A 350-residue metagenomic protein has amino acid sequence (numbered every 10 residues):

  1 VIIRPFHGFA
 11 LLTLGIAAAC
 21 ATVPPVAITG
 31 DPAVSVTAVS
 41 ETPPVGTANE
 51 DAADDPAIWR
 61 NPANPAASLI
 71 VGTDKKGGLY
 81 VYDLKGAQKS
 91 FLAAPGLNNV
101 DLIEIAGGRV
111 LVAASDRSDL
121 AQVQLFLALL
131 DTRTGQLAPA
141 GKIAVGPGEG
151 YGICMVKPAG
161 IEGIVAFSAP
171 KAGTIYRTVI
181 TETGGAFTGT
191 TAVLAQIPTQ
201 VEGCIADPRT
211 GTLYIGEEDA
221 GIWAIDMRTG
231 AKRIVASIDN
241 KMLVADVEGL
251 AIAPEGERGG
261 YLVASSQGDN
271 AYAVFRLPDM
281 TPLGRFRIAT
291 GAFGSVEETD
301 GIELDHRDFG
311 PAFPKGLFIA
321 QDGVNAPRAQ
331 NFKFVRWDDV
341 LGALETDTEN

Functional and structural regions predicted by a protein language model:
V1-A10: Bacterial N-terminal signal peptides that target proteins for export
I16-A19: C-terminal motif of bacterial Sec signal peptides marking the signal peptidase cleavage site
A21-N350: Sequence/structural signature of beta-propeller domains
